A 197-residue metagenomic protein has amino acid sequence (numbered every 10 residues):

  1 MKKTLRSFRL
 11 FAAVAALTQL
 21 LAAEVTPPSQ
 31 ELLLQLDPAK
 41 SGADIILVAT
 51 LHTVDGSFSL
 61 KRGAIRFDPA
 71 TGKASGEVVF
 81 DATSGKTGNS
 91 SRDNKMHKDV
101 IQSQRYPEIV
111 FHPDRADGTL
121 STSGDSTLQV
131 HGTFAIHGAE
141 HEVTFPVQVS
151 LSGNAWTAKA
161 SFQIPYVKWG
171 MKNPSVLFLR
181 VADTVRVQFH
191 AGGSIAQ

Functional and structural regions predicted by a protein language model:
M1-K2, E24: Intrinsic structural disorder
K2-A12: Bacterial N-terminal signal peptides that target proteins for export
A12-A15, R115: Prokaryotic Sec-type signal peptides and long signal-anchor helices with extended Leu/Ile/Val-rich h-regions
V14-E24: Hydrophobic h-region of N-terminal signal peptides that target proteins for export in Gram-negative bacteria
A23-Q197: Low-complexity, acidic/polar, glycine-enriched regions of mature
